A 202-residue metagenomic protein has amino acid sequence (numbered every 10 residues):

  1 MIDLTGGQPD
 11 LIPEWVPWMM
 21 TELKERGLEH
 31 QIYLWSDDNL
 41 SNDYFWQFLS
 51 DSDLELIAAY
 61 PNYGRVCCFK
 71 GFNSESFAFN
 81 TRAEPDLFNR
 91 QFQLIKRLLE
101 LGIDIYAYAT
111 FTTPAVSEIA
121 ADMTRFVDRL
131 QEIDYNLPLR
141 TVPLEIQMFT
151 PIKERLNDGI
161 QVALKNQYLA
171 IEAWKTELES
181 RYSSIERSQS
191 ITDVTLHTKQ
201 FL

Functional and structural regions predicted by a protein language model:
M1-D3: Long, mid-chain structured domain cores
G6, D10-R140: Conserved AdoMet/S-adenosylmethionine-binding subsite of the radical SAM
D86-N89, Q93-L202: Auxiliary Fe-S-binding modules of radical SAM enzymes
